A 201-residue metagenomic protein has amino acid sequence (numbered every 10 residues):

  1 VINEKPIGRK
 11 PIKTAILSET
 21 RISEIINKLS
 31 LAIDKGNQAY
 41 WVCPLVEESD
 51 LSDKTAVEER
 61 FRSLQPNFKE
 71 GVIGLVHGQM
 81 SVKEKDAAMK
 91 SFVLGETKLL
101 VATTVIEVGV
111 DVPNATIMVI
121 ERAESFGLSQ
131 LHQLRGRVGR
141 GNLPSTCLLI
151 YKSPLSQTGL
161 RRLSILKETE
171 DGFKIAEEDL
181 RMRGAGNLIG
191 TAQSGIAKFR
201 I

Functional and structural regions predicted by a protein language model:
V1-S164: Inter-lobe coupling/hinge segments of SF2-like helicase ATPases
N142, T146, P154-I201: C-terminal accessory region of SF2 helicases/translocases
